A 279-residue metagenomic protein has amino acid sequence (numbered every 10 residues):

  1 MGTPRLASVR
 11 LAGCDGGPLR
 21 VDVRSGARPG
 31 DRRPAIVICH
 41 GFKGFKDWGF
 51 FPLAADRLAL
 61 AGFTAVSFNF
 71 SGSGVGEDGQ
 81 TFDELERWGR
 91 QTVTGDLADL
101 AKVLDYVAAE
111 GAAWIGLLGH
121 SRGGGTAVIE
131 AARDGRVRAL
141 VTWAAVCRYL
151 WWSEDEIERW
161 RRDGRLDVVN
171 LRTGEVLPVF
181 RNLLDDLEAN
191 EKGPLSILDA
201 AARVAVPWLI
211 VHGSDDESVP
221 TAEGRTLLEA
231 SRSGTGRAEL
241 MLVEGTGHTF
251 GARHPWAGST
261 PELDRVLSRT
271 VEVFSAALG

Functional and structural regions predicted by a protein language model:
M1-G30: N-terminal cap/lid segment of alpha/beta-hydrolase-fold proteins
S8, L19, W88-L97, W114-G116 (+3 more regions): The alpha/beta-hydrolase serine catalytic core
R32-G41: Short beta-strand element of the alpha/beta-hydrolase
H40, G119-S121, G213: Conserved alpha/beta-hydrolase "nucleophile elbow" surrounding the catalytic nucleophile
K43-A55, A222-E223: The serine-hydrolase catalytic nucleophile loop
K46, S73-A112, T260: Catalytic nucleophile-loop/oxyanion-hole region of alpha/beta-hydrolase and closely related hydrolase-like folds
A55-D83: Conserved alpha/beta-hydrolase
A109-S121: Alpha/beta-hydrolase fold nucleophile elbow
